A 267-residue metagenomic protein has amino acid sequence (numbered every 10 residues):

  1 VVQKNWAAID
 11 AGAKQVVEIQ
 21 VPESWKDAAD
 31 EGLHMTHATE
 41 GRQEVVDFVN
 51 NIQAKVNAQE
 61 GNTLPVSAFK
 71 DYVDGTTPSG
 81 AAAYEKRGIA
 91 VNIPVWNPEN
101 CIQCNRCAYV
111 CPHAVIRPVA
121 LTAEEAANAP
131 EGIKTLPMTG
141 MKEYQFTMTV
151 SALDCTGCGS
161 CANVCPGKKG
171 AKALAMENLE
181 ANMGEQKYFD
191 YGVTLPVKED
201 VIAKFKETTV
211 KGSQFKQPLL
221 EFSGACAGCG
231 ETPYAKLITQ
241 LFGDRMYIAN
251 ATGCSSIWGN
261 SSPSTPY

Functional and structural regions predicted by a protein language model:
V2-C155, A162-Y267: Ferredoxin-type iron-sulfur electron-transfer modules and their immediate structural context
